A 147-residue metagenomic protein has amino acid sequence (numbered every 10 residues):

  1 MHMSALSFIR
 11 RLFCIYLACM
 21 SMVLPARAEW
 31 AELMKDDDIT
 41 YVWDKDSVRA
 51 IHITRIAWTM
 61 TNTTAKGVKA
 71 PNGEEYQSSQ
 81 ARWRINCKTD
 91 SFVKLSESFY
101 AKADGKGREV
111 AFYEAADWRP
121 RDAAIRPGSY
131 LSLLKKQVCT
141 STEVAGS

Functional and structural regions predicted by a protein language model:
H2-F13: Bacterial N-terminal signal peptides that target proteins for export
S4, L17, P25-R27: Residue-level detector of intrinsically disordered, flexible termini and proteolytic processing junctions
L12-S21: Bacterial N-terminal signal peptides
L24-S147: N-terminal secretory-pathway/extracellular module detecting exported/lumenal segments and adjacent signal-anchor/first
